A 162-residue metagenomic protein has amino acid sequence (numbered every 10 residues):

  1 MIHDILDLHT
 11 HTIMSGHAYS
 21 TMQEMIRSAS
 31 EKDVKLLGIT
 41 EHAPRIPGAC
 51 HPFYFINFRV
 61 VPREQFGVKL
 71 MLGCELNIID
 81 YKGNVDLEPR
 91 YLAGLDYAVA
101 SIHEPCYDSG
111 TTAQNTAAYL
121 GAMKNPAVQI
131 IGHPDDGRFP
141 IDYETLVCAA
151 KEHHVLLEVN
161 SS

Functional and structural regions predicted by a protein language model:
M1, Y19-S20, T112-A113: Short, motif-level signal for alpha-helix interfacial/capping segments enriched in acidic residues and aromatics/proline
M1-I2, H9, A122: Short, flexible segments with low predicted structural confidence
I2-D4, L36, V128, V155: The start of beta-strands in P-loop NTPase/AAA+ ATPase cores
I5-S15, I39-H42, I131-D135: Histidine-centered catalytic micro-motifs
D7-T10, M22, G83, T116: Sparse, context-dependent recognition of short Cys/His-centered cofactor- or disulfide-binding micro-motifs
I13-C50: Metal-associated gating/positioning segment near the N- to mid-region
S30, A43, G48-V159: Extended substrate/RNA-proximal surfaces in nucleic-acid metabolism proteins
